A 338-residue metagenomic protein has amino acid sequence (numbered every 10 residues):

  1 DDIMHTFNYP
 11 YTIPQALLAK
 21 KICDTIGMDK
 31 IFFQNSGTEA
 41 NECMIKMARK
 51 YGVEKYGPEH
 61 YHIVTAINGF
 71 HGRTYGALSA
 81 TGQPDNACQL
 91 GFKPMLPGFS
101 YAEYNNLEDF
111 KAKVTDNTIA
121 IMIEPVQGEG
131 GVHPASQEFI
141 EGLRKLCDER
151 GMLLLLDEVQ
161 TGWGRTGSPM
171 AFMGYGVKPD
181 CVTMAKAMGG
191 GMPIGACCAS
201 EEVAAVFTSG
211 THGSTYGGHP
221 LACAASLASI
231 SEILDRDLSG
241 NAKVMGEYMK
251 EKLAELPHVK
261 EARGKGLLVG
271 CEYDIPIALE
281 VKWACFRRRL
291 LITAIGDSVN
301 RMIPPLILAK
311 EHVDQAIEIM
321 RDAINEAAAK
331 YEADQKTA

Functional and structural regions predicted by a protein language model:
D1-A338: Conserved N-terminal phosphate-binding loop of PLP-dependent enzymes in the Aspartate aminotransferase
